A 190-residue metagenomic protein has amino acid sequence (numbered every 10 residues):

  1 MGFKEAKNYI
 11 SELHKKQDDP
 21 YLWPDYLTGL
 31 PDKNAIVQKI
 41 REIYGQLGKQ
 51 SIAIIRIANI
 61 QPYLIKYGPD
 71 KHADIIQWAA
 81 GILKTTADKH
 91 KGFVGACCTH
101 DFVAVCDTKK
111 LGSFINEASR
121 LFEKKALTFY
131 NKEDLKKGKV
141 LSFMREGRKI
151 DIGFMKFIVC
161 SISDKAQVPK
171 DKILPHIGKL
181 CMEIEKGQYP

Functional and structural regions predicted by a protein language model:
M1-Q17, V140, S163, G178-M182: Regulatory sensory/coupling modules that transmit signals to nucleotide-handling catalytic cores
Q17-D19, Q188: The C-terminal output helix
W23-P24, G29-I52, A58-K84, G95-T99 (+3 more regions): Conserved long alpha-helical elements within nucleotide-processing catalytic cores of c-di-GMP signaling and class III
I54, I60, F93-V94, V103 (+1 more regions): A structural preference for long, well-packed, hydrophobic secondary-structure segments
A80-S113, L127-V140: Conserved helix-loop-beta segment at the catalytic/binding core of cyclic-nucleotide signaling proteins
T108-S119, F143-Y189: Catalytic-core segments of nucleotide cyclases and related cyclic-nucleotide turnover enzymes
F122-A126: A common structural junction motif
